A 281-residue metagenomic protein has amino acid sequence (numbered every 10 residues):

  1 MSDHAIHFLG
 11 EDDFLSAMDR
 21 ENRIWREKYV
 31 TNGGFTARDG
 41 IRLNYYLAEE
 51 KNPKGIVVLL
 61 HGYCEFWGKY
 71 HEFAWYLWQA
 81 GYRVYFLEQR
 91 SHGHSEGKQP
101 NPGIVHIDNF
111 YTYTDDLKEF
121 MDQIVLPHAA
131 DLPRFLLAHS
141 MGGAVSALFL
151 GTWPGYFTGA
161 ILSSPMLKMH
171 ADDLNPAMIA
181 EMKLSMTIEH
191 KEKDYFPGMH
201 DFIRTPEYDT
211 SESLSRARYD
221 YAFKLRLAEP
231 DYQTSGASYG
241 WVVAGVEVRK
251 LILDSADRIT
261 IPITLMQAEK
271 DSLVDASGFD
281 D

Functional and structural regions predicted by a protein language model:
M1-T36, R42-E49: An N-terminal hydrophobic leader/cap segment in hydrolases
G62-E65, M141: Active-site glycine-rich loops that stabilize anionic/oxyanionic intermediates across multiple enzyme folds
A74-P100: Conserved alpha/beta-hydrolase
V105-L126: Alpha/beta-hydrolase active-site loop
H128-S140: Alpha/beta-hydrolase fold nucleophile elbow
V145-Q233: Alpha/beta-hydrolase-fold enzymes
I259, L265-Q267, D271: Short beta-strand/loop motif that positions the catalytic acidic residue of the alpha/beta-hydrolase fold
S272-G278: Conserved alpha/beta-hydrolase "acid-adjacent" motif
